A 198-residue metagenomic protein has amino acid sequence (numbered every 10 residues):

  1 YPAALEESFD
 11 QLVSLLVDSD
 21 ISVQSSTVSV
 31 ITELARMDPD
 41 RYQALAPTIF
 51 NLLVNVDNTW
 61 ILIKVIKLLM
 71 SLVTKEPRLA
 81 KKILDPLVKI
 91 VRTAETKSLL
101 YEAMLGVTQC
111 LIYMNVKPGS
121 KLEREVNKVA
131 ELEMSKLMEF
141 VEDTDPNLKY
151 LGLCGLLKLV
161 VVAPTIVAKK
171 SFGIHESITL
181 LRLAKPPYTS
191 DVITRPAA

Functional and structural regions predicted by a protein language model:
Y1-A198: Extended alpha-solenoid helical-repeat scaffolds
